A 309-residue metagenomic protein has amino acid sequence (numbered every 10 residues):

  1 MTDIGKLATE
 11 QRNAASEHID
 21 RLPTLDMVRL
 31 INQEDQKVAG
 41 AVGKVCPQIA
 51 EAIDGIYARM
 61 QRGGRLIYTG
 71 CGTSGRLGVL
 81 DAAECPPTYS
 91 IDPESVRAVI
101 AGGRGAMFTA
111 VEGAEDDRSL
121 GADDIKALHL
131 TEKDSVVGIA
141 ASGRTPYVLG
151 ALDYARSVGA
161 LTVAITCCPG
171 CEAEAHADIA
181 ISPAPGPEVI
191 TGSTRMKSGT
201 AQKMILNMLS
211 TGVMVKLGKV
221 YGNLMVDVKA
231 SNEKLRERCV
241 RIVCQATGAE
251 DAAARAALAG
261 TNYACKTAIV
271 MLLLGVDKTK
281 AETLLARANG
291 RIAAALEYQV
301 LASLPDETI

Functional and structural regions predicted by a protein language model:
M1-A41: Cofactor-/ligand-binding subdomain signature composed of acidic, glycine-rich, tryptophan-containing flexible loops
L30-V38, A98-T109, Y221, N262: Gly-rich Lys/Arg/Thr-decorated short loops/hinges at beta-loop-alpha junctions or inter-strand turns that position
E34-K44, A110, S135-G138: Short, basic, glycine/proline-bearing loop/turn elements
K44-R59: A short, well-structured juxtamembrane/interface segment
R59-M60, A155: A generic structural signal for well-ordered alpha-helical segments
I67-M204, V213-V215: Glycine-rich phosphate-binding loops that contact phosphosugars or nucleotide phosphates
V213-I309: Short, amphipathic alpha-helical interaction segments embedded in low-complexity terminal/linker regions of eukaryotic
